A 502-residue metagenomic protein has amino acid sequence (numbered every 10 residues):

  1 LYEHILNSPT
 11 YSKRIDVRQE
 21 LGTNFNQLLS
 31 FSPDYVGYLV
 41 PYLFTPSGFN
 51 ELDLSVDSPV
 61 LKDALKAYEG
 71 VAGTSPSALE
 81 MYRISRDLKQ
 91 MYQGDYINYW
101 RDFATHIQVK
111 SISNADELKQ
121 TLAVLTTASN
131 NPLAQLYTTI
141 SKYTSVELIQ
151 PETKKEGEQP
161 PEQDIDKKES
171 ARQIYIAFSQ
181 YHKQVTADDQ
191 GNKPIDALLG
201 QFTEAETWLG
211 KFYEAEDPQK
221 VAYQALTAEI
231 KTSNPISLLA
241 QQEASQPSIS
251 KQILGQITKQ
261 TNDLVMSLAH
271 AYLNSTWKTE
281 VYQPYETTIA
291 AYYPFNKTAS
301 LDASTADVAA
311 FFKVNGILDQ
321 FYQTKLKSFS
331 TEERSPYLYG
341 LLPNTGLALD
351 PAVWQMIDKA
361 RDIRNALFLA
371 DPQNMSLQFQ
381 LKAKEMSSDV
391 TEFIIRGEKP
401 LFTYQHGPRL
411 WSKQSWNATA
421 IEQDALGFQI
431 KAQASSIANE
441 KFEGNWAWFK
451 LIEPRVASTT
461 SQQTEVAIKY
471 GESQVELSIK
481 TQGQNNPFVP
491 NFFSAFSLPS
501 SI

Functional and structural regions predicted by a protein language model:
L1-I502: C-terminal domain/tail detector
